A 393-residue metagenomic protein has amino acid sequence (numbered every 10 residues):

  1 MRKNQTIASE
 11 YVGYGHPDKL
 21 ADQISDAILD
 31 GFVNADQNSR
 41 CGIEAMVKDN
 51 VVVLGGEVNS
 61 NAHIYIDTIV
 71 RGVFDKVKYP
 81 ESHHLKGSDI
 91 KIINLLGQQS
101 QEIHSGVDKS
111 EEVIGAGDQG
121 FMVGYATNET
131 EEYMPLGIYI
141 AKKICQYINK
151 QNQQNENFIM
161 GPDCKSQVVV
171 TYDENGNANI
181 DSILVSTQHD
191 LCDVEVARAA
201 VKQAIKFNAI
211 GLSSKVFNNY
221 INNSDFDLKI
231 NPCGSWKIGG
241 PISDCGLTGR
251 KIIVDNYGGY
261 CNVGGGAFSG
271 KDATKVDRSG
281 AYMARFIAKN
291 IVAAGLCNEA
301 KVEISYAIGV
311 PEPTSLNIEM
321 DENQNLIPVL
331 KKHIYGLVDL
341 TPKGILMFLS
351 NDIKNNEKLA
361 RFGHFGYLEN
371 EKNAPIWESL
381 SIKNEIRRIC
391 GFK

Functional and structural regions predicted by a protein language model:
M1-G42, Q151, W377-S379, K383 (+1 more regions): N-terminal, positively charged regions that mediate nucleic acid binding
A8-Y11, D49-V51, T68, D75-I238 (+3 more regions): Glycine-rich, mobile lid/loop segments that gate access to catalytic sites or pores
Y14-V33, E129-Q146, K271-G295: Alpha-helical support elements that line or immediately flank enzyme active sites and cofactor-binding pockets
S39-I43, C164-V170, F226-I230, L296-A307: A short glycine-rich, hydrophobically flanked beta-strand micro-motif that places a catalytic Asp/Glu for divalent metal
G42-S60, I308-E312: Short, charge-patterned binding micro-sites
K48, E299, E303-K393: Internal helix-turn-beta structural module
C192-I291: Glycine-rich anion/phosphate-binding loop at the beta-strand->alpha-helix junction
